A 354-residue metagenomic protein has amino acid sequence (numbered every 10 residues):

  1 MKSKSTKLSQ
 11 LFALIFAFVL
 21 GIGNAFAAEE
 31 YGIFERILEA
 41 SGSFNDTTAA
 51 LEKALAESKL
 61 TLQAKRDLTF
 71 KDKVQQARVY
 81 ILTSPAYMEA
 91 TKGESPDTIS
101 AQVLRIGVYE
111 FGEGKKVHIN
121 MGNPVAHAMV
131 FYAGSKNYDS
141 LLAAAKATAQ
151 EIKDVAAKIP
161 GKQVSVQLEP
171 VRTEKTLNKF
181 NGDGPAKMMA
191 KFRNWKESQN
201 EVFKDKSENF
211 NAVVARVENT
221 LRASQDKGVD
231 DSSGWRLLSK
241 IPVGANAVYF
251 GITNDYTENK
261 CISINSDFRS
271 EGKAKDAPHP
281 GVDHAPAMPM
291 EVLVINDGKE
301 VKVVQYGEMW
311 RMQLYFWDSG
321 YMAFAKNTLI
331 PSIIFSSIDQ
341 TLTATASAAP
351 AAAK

Functional and structural regions predicted by a protein language model:
K2-F12: Bacterial N-terminal signal peptides that target proteins for export
F12-G21: Bacterial N-terminal signal peptides
A27-D72, A133, N137, A157-T253: Terminal, regulation- and interaction-focused segments at domain boundaries
L38, Q76-T83, A90-S100, P242-D255: Compact, glycine-rich, soluble single-domain proteins
R105-E110: An N-terminal structural lobe/cap that precedes and organizes the functional/catalytic core across diverse proteins
K115-L141, M290-A344: A short, solvent-exposed beta-edge/loop patch
Y138-E169, F324-K354: A conserved amphipathic terminal alpha-helix motif
Y256-K273: Preference for solvent-exposed, low-hydrophobicity sequence contexts
